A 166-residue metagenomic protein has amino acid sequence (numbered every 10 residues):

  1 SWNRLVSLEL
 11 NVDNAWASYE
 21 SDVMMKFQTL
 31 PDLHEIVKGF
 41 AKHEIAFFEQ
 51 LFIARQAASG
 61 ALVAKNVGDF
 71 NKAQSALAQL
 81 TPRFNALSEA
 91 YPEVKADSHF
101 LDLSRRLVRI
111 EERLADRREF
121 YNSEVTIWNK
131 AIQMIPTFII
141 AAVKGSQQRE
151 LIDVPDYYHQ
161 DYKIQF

Functional and structural regions predicted by a protein language model:
S1-F166: A helix-centric hydrophobic-segment signal that preferentially recognizes long, alpha-helical stretches used
